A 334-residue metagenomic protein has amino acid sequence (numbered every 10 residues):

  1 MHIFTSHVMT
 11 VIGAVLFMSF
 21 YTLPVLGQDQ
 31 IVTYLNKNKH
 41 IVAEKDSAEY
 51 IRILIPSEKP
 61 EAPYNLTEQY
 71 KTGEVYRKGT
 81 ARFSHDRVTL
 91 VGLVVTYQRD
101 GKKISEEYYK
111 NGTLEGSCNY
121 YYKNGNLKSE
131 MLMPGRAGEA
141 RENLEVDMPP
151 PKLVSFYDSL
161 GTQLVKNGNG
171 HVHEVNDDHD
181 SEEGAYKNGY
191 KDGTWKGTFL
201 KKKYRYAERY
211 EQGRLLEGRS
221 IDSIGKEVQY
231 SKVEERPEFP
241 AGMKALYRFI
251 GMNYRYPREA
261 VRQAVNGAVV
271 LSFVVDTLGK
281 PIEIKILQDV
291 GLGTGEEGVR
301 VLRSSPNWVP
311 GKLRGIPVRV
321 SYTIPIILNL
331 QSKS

Functional and structural regions predicted by a protein language model:
M1-T33, I250, S334: Bacterial Sec-dependent N-terminal signal peptides
V25-K285, D289-R300, S304-P317, I324-S334: Glycine/tyrosine- and acidic-biased, solvent-exposed loop/turn segments at the edges of beta-strands
